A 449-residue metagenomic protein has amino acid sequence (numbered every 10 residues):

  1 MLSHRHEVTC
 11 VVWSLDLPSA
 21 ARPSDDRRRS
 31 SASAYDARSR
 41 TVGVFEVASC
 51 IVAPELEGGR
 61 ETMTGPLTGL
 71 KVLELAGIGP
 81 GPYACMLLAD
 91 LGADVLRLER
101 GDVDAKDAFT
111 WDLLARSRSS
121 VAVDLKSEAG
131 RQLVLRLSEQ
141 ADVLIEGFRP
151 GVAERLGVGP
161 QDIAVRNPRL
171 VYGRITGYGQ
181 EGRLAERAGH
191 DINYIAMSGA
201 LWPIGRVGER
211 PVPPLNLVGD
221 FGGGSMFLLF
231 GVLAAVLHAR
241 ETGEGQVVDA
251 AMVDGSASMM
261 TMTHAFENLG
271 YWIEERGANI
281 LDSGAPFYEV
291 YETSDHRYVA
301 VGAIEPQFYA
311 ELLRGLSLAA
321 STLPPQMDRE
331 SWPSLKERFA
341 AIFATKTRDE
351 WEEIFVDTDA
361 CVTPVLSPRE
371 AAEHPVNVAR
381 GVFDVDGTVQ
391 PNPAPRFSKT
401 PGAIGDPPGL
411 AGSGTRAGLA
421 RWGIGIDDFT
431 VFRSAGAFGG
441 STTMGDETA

Functional and structural regions predicted by a protein language model:
V47-T62: Short, Lys/Arg-enriched N-terminal segments with co-localized hydrophobic residues within the first ~10-30 amino acids
E74, D90, D94-L98: Short beta-strand "acidic-cap" motif of Rossmann-like dinucleotide-binding folds
L87, L91, E154-V299, A303: Active-site-adjacent "lid/gating" segments in soluble enzymes
L114-A164: A structured beta-alpha segment of the ubiquitous adenosine-cofactor-binding alpha/beta core
P286-T358, V362: Aromatic-enriched alpha-helical interface/lid elements that frame and gate functional surfaces
V356-P407: A glycine-rich dinucleotide-binding beta-alpha-beta segment and adjacent secondary-structure elements that constitute
G387-A435: Flexible, small-/acidic-enriched active-site or ligand-binding loops
